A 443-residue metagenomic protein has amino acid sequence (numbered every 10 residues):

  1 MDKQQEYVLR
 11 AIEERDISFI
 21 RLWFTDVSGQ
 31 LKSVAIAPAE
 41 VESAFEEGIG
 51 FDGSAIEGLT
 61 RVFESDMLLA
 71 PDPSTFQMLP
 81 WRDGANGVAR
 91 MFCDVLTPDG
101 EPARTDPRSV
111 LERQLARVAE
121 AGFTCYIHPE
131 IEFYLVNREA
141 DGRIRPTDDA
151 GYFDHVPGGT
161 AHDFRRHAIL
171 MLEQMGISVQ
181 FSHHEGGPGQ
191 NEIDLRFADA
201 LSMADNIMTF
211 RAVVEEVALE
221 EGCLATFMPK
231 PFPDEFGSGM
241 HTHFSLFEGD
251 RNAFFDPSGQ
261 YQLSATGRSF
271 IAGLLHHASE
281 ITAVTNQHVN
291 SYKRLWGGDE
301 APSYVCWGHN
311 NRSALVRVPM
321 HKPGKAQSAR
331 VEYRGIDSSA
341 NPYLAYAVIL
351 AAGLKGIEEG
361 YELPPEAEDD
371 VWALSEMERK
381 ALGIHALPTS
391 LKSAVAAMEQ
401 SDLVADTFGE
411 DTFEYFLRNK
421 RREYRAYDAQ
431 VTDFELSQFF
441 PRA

Functional and structural regions predicted by a protein language model:
M1-A443: Glycine-rich, acidic/polar active-site loops that bind/position phosphate-bearing ligands
